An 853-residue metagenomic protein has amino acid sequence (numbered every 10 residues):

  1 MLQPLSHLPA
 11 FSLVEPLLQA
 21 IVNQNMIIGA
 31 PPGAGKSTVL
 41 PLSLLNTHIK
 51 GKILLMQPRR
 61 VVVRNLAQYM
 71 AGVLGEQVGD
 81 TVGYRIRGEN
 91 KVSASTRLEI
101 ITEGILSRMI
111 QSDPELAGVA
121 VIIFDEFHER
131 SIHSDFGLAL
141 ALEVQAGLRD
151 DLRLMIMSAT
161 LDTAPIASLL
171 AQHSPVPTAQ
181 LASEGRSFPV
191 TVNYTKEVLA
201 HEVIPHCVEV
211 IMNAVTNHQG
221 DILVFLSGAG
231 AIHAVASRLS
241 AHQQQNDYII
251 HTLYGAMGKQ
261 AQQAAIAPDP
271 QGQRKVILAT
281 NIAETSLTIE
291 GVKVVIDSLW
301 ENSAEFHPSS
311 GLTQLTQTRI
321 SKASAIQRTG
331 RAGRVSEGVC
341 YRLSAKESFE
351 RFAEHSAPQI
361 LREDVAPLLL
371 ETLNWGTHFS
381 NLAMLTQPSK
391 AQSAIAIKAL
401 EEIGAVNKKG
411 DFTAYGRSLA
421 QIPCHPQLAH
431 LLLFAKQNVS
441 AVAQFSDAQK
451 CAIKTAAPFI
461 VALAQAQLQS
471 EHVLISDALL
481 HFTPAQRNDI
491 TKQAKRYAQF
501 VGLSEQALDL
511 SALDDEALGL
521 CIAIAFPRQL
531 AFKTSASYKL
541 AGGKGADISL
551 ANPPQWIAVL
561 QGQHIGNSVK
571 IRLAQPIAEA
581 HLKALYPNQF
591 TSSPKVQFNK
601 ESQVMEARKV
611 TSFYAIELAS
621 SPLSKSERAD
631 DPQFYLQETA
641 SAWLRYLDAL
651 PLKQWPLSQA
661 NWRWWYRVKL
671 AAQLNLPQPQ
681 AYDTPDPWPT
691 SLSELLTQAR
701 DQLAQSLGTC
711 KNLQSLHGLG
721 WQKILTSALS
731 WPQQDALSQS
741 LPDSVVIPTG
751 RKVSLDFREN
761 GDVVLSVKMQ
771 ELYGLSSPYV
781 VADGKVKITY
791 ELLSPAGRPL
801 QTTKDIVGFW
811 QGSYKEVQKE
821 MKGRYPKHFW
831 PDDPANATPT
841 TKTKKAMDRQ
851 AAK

Functional and structural regions predicted by a protein language model:
M1-L431, S440, F445, E505-A507 (+4 more regions): P-loop NTPase motor module signature
P32, Q57, I86, L226 (+12 more regions): Active-site proximal loops enriched in glycine and acidic residues that flank catalytic Cys/His/Asp and coordinate
G104, L278-I282, L299, F532-A536 (+1 more regions): Conserved helicase core region in the C-terminal RecA-like lobe
Q111-S112, E202-V203, H307, F352-H355 (+7 more regions): Short conserved micro-motifs at the rims of enzyme active sites and ligand-binding pockets
S440-K539, K544, Q555-S744, K785-K853: Acidic, serine/threonine- and proline-rich low-complexity intrinsically disordered segments
Y538-K539, G545-I548, P651, L737-M769: Amphipathic alpha-helical packing elements
L550-V569, F757-I788, L792: Short, surface-exposed, low-complexity cationic segments
